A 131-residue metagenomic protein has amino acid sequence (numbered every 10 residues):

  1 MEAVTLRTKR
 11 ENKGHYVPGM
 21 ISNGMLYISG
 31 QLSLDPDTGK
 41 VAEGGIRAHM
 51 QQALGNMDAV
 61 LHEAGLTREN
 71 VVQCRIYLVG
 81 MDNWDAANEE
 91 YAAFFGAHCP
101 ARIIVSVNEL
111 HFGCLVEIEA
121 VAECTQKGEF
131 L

Functional and structural regions predicted by a protein language model:
M1-V72, L78-L131: N-terminal presequence-like segments and the immediate start of the first folded domain
